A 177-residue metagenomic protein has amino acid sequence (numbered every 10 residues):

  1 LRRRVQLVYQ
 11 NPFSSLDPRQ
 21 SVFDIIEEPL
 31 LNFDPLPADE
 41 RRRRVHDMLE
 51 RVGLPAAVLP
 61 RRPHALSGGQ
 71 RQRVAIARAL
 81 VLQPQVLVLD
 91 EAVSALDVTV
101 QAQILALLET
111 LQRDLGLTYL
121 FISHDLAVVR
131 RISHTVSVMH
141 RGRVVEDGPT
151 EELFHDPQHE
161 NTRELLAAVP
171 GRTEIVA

Functional and structural regions predicted by a protein language model:
E40-A57, L166-A167: Conserved ABC ATPase "signature" region
R62-L66, Q70: Conserved ABC ATPase signature
I76: Hydrophobic anchor residue at the start of the ABC signature
Q83: Conserved catalytic motifs of ABC-family nucleotide-binding domains
V129-R131: A short, surface-exposed alpha-helical micro-motif characterized by mixed small hydrophobic and charged/polar residues
D147-G148: ABC ATPase "signature
